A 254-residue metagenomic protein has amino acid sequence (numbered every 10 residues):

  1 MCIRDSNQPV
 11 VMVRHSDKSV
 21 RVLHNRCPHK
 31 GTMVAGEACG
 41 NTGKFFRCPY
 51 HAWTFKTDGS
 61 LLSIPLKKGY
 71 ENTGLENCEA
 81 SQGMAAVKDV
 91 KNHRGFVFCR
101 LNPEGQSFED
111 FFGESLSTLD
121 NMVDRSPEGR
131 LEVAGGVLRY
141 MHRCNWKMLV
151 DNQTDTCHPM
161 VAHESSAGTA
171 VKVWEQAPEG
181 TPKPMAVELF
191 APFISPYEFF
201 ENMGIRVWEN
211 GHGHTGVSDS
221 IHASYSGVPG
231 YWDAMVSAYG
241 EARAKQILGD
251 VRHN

Functional and structural regions predicted by a protein language model:
R4-P103, S107-L116: Rieske [2Fe-2S] iron-sulfur-binding domain
K88-N92, F96-N254: C-terminal catalytic domain of Rieske-type non-heme iron oxygenases
